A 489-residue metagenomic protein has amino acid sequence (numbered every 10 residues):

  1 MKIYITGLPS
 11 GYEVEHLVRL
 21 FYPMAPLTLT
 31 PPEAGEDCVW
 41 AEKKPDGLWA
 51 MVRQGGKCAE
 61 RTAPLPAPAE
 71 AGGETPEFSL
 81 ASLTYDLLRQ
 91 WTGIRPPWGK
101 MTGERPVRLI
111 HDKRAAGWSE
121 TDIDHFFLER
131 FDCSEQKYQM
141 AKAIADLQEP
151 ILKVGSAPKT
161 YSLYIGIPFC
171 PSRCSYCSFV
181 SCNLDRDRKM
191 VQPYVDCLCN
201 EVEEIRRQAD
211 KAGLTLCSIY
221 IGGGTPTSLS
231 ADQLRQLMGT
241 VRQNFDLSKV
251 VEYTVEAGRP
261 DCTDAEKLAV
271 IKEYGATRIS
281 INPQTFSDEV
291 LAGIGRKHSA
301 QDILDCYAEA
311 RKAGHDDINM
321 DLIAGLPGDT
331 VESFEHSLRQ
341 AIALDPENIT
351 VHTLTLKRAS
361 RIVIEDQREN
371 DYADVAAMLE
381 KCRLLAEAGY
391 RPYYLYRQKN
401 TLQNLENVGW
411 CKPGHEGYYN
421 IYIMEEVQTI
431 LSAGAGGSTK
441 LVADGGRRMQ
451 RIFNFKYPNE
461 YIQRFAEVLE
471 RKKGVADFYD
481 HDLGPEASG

Functional and structural regions predicted by a protein language model:
M1-R108, D112-A116, E120, P413-G489: Radical SAM enzyme core and accessory elements
G35-E36, T355, A359-A433: A C-terminal junction/extension of Radical SAM enzymes
A50-V52, I165, I279-I281: Short beta-strand motif preference
L88-R95, A115-L163: N-terminal [4Fe-4S]-dependent radical SAM core
K159-V195: Canonical Radical SAM [4Fe-4S] cluster-binding loop centered on the CxxxCxxC motif and its immediate flanking residues
G166, S280, N348-H352, I421 (+1 more regions): Beta-strand scaffold of nucleotide-dependent catalytic cores
S181-E380: Conserved non-cysteine loop/helix-boundary elements of the Radical SAM core domain that shape
L214-T215, I219-G223, Q233, T401-N407 (+1 more regions): Amphipathic, soluble alpha/beta structural segments
